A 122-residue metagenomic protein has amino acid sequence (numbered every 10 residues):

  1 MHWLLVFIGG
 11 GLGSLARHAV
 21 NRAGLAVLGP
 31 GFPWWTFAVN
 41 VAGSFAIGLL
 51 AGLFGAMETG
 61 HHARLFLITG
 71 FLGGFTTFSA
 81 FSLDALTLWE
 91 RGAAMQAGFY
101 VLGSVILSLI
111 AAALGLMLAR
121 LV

Functional and structural regions predicted by a protein language model:
M1-V122: Membrane-interface helix-loop junctions in multi-pass transporters/channels
